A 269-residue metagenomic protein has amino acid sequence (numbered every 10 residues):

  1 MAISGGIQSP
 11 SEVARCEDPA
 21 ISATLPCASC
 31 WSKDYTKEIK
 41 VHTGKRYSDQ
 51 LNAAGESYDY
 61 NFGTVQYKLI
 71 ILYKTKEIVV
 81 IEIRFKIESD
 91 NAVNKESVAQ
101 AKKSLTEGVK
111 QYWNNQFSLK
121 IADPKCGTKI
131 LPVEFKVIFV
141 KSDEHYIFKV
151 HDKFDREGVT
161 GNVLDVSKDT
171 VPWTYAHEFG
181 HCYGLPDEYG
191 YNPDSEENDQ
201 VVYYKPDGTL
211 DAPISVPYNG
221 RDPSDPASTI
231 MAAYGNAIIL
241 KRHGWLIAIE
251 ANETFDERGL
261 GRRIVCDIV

Functional and structural regions predicted by a protein language model:
M1-S11, I268-V269: Non-Sec secretion/translocation targeting segments of pathogen effectors
G6-I70: Long, contiguous juxta-domain segments that are non-catalytic but functionally important
S32-D34, S48, E56-E82, I87-E134: Zn2+-dependent metallopeptidase catalytic core
N91-Q100, E157-A176: Short pre-active-site segment immediately N-terminal to the catalytic Zn-binding motif
C126-L164: Short, well-ordered secondary-structure micro-motifs within conserved domains or adaptor modules
T170, D194-V269: Metalloprotease/metallohydrolase-associated module, dominated by Zn2+-dependent proteases
P172-W173, E178-E196: Catalytic Zn2+-binding segment of zinc metalloproteases
